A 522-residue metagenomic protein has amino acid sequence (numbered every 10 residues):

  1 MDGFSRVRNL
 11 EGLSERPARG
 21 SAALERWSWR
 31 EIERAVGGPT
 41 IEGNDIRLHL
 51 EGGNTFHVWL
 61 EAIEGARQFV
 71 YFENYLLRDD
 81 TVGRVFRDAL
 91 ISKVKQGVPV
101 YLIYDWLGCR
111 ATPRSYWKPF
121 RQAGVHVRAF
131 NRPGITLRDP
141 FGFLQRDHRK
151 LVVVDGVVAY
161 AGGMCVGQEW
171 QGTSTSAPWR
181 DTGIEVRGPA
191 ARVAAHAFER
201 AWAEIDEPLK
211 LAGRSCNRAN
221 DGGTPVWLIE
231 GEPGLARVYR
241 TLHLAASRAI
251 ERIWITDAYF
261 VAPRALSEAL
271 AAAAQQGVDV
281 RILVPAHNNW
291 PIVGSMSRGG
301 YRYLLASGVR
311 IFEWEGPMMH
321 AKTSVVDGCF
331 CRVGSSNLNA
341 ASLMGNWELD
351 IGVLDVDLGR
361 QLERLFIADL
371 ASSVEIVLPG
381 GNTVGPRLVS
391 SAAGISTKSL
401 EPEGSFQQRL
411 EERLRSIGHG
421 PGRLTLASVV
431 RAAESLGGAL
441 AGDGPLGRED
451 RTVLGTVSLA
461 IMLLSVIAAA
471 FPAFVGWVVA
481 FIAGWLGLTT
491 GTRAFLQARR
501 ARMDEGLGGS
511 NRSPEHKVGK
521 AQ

Functional and structural regions predicted by a protein language model:
D2-M462, W485, K517-Q522: Charged, low-complexity intrinsically disordered terminal segments
L464-F481: Membrane-interfacial hairpin junctions
W485-D504: Membrane-helix interfacial anchor on the cytosolic side
G506-E515: Membrane-cytosol interface motif
